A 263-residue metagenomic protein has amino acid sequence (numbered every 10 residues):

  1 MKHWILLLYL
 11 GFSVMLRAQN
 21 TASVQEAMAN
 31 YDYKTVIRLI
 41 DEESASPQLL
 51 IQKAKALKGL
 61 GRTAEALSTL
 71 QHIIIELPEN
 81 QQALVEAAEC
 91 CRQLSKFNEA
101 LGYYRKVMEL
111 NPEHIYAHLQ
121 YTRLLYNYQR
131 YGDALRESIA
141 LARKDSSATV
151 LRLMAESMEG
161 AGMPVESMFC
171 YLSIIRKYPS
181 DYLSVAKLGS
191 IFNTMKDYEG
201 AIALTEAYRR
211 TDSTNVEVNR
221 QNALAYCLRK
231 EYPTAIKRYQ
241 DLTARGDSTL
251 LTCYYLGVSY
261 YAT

Functional and structural regions predicted by a protein language model:
L16-Q71, I75, E79-Q82: N-terminal leader/linker segments that initiate helical-solenoid repeat arrays
A29, G59, Q93-L94, N127-Y128 (+4 more regions): Register position in tetratricopeptide repeats
L39, E43, H72-I73, K106-V107 (+4 more regions): Canonical positions in the second alpha-helix
S44, P78, P112, D145-S146 (+3 more regions): Short coil turns that delineate tetratricopeptide repeat
Q48, Q82, Y116, T149-V150 (+3 more regions): Start-of-helix register in tetratricopeptide repeats
Q52, E86, Q120-R123, L153-M154 (+3 more regions): Canonical tetratricopeptide repeat
